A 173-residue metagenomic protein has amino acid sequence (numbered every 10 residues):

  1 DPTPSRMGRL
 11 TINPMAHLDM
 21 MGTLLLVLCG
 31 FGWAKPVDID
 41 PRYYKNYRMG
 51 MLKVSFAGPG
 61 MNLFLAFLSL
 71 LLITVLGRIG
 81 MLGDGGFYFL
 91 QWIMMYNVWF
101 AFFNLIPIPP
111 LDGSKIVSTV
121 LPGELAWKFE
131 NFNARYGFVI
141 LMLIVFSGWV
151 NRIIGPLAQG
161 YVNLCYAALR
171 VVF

Functional and structural regions predicted by a protein language model:
D1-F173: Hydrophobic transmembrane alpha-helices and their immediate loop junctions in multi-pass integral membrane proteins
